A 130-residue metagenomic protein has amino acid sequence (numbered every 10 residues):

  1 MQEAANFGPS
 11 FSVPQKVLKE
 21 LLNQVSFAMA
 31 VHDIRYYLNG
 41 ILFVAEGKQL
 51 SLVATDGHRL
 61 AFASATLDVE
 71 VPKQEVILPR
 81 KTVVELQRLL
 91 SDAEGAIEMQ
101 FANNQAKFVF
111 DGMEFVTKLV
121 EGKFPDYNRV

Functional and structural regions predicted by a protein language model:
M1-V130: Structural preference for solvent-exposed beta-strand-turn elements and adjacent flexible terminal/loop segments within
